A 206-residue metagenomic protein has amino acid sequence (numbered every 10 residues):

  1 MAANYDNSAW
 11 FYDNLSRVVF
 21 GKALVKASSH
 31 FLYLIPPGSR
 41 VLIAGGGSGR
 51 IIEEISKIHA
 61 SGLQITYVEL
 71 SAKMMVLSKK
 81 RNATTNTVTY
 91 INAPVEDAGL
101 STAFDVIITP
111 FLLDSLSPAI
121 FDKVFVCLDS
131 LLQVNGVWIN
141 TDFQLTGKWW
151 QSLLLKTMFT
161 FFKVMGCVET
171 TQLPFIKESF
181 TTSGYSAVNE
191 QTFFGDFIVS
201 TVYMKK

Functional and structural regions predicted by a protein language model:
M1-F11: N-terminal, positively charged/glycine-rich alpha-helical extensions of SAM-dependent methyltransferases
G21-G38: Conserved alpha-helix/loop element of class I SAM-dependent methyltransferases that forms part of the SAM/SAH-binding
L42-D97: Class I SAM-dependent methyltransferase SAM/SAH-binding core
E96-I107: A short acidic, Gly/Pro-enriched loop at the edge of an enzyme's catalytic core that lines a small-molecule cofactor
D105-I120: A short SAM/SAH-binding and catalytic strip from SAM-dependent methyltransferases
D122-V134: A short glycine-rich, Lys/Arg-flanked "PGG" loop and its adjoining helix->strand segment in the class I
I139-S183, N189-Q191: C-terminal alpha-helical "lid/dimerization" subdomain adjacent to the S-adenosyl-L-methionine
G184-K206: Core SAM-dependent methyltransferase catalytic element
